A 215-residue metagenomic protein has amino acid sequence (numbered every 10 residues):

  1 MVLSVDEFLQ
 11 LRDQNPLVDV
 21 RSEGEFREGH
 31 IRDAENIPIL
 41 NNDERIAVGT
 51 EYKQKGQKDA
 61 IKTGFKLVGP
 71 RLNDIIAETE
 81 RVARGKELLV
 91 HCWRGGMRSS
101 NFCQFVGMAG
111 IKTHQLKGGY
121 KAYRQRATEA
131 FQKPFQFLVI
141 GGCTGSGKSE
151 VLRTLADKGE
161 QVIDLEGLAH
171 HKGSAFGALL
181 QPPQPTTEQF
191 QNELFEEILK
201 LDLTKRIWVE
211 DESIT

Functional and structural regions predicted by a protein language model:
M1-R32, A60, T128-Q132, F137-G141: Flexible, polar/low-complexity N-terminal or interdomain linker segments that lie immediately upstream of folded
L17-R21, A34-I37, I163, W208: Short hydrophobic beta-strand that contains or immediately precedes a catalytic carboxylate
E23, R27-A77, A83: Glycine/alanine-rich phosphate-binding loops at beta-alpha junctions
K62-L116: Catalytic cysteine-centered active loop of the rhodanese-like fold, especially the PTP/DSP P-loop
L89, I111-R124, D164-A169: A short glycine-rich beta-strand->turn/loop micro-motif centered on a GG-aromatic cluster
M97-R98, Q136-D157: Glycine-rich phosphate-binding P-loop
C103-M108, S149-V162: A conserved segment at the C-terminal end of the G1
D157-T215: Conserved nucleotide-sensing/catalytic segment adjacent to the nucleotide-binding pocket in NTP-handling enzymes
